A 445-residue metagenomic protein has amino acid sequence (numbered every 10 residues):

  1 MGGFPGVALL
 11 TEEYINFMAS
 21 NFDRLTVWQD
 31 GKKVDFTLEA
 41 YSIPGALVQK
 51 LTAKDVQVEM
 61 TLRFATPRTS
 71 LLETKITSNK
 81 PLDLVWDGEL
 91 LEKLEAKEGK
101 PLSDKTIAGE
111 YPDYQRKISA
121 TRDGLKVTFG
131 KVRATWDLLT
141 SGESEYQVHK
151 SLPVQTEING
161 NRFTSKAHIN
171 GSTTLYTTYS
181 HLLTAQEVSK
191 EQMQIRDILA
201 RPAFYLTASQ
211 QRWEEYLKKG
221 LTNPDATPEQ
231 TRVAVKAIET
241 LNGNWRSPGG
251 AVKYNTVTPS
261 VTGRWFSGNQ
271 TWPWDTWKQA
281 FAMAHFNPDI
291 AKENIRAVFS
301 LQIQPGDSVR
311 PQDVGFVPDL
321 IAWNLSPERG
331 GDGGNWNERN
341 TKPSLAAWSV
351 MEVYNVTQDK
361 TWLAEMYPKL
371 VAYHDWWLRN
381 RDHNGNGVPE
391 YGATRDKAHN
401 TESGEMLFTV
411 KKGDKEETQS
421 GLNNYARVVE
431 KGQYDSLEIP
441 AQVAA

Functional and structural regions predicted by a protein language model:
M1-T52, T121-T140, Q210-T222, A226 (+1 more regions): An extended acidic
V56-V58, F64-L71, T77-S267, K360-W362 (+1 more regions): Acidic/polar, glycine-enriched structural segments that form the non-catalytic walls/loops of the carbohydrate-binding
R68, S78-P81, W245, T271-E293 (+1 more regions): Short, solvent-exposed loop/edge-beta patches enriched in aromatic
A226, T258-T276, M283-H285, P327-K342 (+1 more regions): Solvent-exposed loop and edge beta-strand segments that line ligand/cofactor-binding and catalytic clefts
A237, Q279, V298: Conserved hydrophobic/aromatic pocket- or pore-lining residues that grip, position, or stack substrates in active sites
S247-V261, F266-Q270, D313-N324, G421-E438 (+1 more regions): Active-site-adjacent bridging/hinge elements
A251-P259, N287-N400: Helix-terminus loop motifs that line ligand-binding clefts
H374-A445: Extended ligand-binding clefts on enzyme/binding-domain cores
